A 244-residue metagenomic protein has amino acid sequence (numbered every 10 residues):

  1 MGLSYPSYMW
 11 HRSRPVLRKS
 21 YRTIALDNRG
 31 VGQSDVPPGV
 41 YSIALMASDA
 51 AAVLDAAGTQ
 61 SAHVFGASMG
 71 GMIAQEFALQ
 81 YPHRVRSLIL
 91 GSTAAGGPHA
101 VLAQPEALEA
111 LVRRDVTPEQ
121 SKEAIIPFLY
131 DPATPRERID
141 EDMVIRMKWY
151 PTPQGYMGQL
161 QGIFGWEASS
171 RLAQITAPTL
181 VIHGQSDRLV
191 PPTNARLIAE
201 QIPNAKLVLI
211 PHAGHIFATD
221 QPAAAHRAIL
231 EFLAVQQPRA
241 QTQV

Functional and structural regions predicted by a protein language model:
M1-V36: Conserved HGGG/HGGXW glycine-rich cap/lid loop of the alpha/beta-hydrolase fold
L45-A62: Conserved acidic catalytic loop of the alpha/beta-hydrolase fold
G66, G70, A74: Gly/Ala-rich beta-loop-alpha elbow adjacent to hydrolase catalytic centers
Q75, L79-Q80, R86-D115: Flexible "cap/lid" loop of the alpha/beta hydrolase fold
H99-V101, E119-R171: Conserved alpha/beta-hydrolase catalytic His-Asp/Glu region
I175, V181-H183, D187: Short beta-strand/loop motif that positions the catalytic acidic residue of the alpha/beta-hydrolase fold
R188-N194: Conserved alpha/beta-hydrolase "acid-adjacent" motif
A205-V244: Catalytic active-site module of serine/aspartate enzymes centered on a nucleophile-bearing elbow/loop
